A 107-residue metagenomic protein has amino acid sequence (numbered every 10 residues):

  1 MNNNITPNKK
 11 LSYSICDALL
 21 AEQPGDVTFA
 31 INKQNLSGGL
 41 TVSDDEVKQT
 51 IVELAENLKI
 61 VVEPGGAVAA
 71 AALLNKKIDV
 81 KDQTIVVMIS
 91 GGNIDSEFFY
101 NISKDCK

Functional and structural regions predicted by a protein language model:
M1-K107: PLP-dependent amino-acid enzyme catalytic core
